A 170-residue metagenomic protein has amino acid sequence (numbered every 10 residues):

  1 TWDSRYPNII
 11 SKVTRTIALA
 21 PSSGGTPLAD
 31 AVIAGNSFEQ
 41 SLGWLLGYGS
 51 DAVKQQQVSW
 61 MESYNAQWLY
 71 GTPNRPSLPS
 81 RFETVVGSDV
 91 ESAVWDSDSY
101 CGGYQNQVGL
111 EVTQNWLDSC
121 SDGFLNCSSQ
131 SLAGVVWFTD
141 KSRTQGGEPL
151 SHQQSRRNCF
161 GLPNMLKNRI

Functional and structural regions predicted by a protein language model:
D3-I170: Helical cap/lid subdomain of alpha/beta-hydrolase-fold lipid enzymes that gates access to the catalytic pocket
